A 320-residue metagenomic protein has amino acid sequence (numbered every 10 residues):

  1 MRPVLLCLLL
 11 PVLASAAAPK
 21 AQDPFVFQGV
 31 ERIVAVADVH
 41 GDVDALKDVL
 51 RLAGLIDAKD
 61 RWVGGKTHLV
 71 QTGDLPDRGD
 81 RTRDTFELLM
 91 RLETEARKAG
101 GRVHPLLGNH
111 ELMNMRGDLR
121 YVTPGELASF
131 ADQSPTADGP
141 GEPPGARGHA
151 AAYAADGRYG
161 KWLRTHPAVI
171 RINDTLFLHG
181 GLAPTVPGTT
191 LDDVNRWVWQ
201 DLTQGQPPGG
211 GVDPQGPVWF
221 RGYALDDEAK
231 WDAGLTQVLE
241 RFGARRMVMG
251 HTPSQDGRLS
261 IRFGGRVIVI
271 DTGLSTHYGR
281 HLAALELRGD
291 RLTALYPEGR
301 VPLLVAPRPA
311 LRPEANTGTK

Functional and structural regions predicted by a protein language model:
V4-A14: Bacterial N-terminal signal peptides
S15-K320: Feature recognizes metal-dependent phosphohydrolase scaffolds
